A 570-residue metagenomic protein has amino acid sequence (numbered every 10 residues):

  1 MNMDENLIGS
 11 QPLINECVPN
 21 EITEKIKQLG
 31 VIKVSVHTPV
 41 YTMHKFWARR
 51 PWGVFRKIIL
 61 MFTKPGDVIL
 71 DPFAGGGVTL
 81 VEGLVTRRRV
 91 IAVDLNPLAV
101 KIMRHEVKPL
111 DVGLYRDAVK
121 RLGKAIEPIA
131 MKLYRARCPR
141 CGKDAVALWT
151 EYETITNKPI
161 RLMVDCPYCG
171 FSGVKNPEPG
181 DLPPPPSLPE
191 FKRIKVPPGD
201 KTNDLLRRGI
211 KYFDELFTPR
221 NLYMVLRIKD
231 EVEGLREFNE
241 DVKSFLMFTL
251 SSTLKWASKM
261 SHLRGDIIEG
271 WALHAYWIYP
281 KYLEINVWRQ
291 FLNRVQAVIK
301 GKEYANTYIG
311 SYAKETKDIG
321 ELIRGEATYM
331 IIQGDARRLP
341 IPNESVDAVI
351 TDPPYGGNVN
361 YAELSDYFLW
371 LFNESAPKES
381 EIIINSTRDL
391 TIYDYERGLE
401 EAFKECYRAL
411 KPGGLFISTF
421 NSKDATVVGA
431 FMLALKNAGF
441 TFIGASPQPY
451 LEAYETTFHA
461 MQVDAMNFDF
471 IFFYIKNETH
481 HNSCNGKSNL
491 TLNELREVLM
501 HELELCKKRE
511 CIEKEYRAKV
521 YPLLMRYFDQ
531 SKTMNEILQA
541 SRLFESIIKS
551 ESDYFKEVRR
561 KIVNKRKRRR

Functional and structural regions predicted by a protein language model:
M3-P65, I69-L70, L80, L84-P342 (+12 more regions): Nucleic-acid modification enzymes, centered on SAM-dependent nucleic-acid methyltransferases
F73-G77: Class I SAM-dependent methyltransferase "Motif I" SAM/SAH-binding loop
R87-R88, P412-G414: Loop/turn elements at helix/coil->beta-strand transitions in domains of secreted/extracellular proteins
V349-I350: Hydrophobic beta-strand segment of the Class I
E379-S380, G414-F420: Conserved beta-strand signature within the Rossmann-like core of class I S-adenosyl-L-methionine
E396-P412, L433, N437: A short glycine-rich, Lys/Arg-flanked "PGG" loop and its adjoining helix->strand segment in the class I
